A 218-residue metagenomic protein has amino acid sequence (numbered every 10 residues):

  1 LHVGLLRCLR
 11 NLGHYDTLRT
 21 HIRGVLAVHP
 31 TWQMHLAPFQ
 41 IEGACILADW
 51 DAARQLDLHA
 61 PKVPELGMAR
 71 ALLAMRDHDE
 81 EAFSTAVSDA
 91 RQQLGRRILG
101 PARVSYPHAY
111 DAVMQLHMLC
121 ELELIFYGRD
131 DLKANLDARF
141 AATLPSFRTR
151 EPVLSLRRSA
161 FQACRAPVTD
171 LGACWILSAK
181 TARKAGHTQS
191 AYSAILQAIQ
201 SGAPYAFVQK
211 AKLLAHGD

Functional and structural regions predicted by a protein language model:
L1-D218: Extended alpha-helical assembly domains of large eukaryotic scaffold proteins
